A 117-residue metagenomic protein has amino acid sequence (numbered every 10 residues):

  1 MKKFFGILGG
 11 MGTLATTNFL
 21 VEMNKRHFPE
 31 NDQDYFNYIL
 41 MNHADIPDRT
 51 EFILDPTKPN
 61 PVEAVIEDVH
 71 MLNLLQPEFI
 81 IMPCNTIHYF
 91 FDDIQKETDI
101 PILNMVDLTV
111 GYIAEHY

Functional and structural regions predicted by a protein language model:
M1-Y117: Non-catalytic structural scaffold of enzyme domains
